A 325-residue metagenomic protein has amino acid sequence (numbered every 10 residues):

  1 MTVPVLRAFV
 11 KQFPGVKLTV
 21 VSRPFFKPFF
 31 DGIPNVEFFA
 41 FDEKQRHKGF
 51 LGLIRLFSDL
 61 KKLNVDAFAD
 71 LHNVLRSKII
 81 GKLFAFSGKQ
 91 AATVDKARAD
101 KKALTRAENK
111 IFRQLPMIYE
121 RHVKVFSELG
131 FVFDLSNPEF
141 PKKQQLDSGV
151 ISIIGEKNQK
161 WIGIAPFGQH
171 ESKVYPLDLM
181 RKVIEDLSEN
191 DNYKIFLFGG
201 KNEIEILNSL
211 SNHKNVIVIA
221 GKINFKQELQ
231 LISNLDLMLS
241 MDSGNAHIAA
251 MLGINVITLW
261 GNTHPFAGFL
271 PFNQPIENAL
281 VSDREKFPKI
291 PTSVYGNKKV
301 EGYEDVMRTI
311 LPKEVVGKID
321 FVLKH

Functional and structural regions predicted by a protein language model:
M1-H325: Catalytic machinery of carbohydrate-active enzymes, primarily nucleotide-sugar-dependent glycosyltransferases
